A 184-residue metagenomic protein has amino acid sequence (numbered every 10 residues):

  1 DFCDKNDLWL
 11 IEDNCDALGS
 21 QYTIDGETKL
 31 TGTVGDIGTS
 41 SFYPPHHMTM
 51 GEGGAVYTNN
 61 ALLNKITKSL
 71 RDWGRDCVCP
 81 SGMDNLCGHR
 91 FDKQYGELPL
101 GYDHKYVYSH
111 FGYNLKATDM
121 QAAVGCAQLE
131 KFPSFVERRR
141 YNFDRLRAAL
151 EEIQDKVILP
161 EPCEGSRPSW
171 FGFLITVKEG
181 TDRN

Functional and structural regions predicted by a protein language model:
D1, N6-S41, H47: Conserved PLP phosphate-binding loop immediately N-terminal to the Schiff-base lysine helix in PLP-dependent enzymes
D1-F2, A17, Q21, D25 (+1 more regions): PLP-dependent aminotransferase class I/II
N6, E52, S169: Residues that flank catalytic or metal-binding motifs in active/ligand-binding sites
K29, N59-N60: Acidic, low-complexity intrinsically disordered segments
T33-D36, E52, K65, E137: A broad detector of short, well-ordered amphipathic alpha-helices that serve as recognition/interaction surfaces
T39, A55, G172-L174: Short aromatic/hydrophobic contact patches that present stacked aromatics for nucleic-acid/ligand binding
P45-H47, E164-G165: Short polar/acidic secondary-structure junctions
H47-V56: Glycine-rich phosphate-binding loop of ATP-grasp-fold ATP-dependent ligases
